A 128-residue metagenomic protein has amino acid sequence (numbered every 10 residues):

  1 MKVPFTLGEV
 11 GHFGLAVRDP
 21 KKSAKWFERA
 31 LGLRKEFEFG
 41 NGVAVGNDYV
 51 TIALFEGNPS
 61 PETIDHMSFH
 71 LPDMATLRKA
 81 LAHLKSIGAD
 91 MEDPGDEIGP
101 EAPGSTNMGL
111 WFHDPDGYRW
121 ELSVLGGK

Functional and structural regions predicted by a protein language model:
M1-K22, I64-M67, G126-K128: N-terminal beta-strand motif that seeds the catalytic metal site of vicinal oxygen chelate
L7-G8, G14-I52, N58: Core segments of cupin and vicinal oxygen chelate
P20-K21, S68-D116: Vicinal oxygen chelate
R34-F39, D96, V124-G127: Conserved catalytic-core motifs of GNAT/GCN5-like acyltransferases
F39-N41, P61, P103-T106: Short acidic/glycine-enriched loop/turn segments that link adjacent beta-strands
F55, P103-T106, L122-K128: Short beta->alpha transition motifs characteristic of CBS
